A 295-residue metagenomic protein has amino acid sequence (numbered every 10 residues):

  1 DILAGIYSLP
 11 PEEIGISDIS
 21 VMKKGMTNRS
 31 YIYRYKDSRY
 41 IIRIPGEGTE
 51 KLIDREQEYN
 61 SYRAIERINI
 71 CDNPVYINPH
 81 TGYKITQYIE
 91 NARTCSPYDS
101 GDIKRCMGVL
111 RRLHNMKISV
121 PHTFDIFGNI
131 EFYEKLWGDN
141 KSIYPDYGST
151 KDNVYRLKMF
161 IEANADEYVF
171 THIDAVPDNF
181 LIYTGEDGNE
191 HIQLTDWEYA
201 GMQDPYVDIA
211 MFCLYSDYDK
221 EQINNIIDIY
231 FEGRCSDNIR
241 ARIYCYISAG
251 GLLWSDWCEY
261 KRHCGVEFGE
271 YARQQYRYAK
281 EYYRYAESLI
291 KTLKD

Functional and structural regions predicted by a protein language model:
D1-E13, S17-D18, I118-I173, P177 (+2 more regions): An alpha-helical support segment within catalytic cores of ATP-dependent transferases
P10, N69, L110, H114-I118 (+7 more regions): A general structural signal marking secondary-structure boundaries and capping sites
S20-F127, K141-S149: ATP-binding pocket architecture of kinase catalytic cores
K23-D37, I41-I42, K158-I209: Active-site acidic catalytic loop and adjacent metal/ATP-binding pocket of ATP-dependent phosphoryl transfer enzymes
E47, N91, I192, A200-M202 (+1 more regions): Activation segment
Y206-C235, S248-V266: Active-site activation/catalytic loop segments of kinase-like enzymes and analogous catalytic loops in related
A241, C245-A249: Start-of-helix signal in alpha-solenoid helical-repeat scaffolds, especially tetratricopeptide repeats
D256-D295: ATP/Mg2+ or Mg2+-diphosphate-binding catalytic cores that bind nucleotide phosphates or diphosphates via glycine-rich
